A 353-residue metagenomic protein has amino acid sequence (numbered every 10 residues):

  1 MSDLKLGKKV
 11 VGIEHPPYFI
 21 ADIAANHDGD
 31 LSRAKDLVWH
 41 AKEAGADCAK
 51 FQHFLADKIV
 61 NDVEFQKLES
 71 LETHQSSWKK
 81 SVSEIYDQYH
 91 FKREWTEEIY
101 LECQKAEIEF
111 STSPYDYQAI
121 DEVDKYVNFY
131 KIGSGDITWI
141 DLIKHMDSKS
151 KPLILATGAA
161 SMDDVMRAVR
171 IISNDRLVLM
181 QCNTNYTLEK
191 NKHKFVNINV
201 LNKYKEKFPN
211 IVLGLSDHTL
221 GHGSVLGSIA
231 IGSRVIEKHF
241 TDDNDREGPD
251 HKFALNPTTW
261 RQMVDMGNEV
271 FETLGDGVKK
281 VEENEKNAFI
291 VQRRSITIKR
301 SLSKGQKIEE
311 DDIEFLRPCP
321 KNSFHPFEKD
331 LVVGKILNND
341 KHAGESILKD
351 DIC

Functional and structural regions predicted by a protein language model:
M1-C353: Catalytic cores and adjacent flexible loops of soluble metabolic enzymes that perform enolate/carbanion chemistry on
